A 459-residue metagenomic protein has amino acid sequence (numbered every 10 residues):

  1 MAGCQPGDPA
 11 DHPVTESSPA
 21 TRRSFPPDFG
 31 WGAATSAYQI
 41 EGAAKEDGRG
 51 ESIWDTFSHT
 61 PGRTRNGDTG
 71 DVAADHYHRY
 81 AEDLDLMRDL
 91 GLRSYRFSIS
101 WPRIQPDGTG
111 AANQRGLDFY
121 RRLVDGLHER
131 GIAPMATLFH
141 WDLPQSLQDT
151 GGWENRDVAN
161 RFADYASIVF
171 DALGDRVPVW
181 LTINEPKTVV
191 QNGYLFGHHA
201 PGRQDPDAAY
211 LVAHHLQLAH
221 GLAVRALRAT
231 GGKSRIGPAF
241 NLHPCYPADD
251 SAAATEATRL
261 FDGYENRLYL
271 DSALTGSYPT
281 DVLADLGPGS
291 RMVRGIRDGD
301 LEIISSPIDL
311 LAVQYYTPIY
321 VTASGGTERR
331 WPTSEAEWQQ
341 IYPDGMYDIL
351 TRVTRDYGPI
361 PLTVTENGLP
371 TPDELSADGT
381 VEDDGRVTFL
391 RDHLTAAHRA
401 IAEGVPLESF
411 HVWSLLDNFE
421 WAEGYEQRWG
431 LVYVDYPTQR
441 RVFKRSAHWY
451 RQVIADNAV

Functional and structural regions predicted by a protein language model:
M1-P9: N-terminal export signals
D8-E16: Short, low-complexity, disordered segments immediately C-terminal to signal peptides in bacterial exported proteins
T15-T64, R88, D107-T109, L117-V459: Active-site region of glycoside hydrolase catalytic domains
D28-G30, A74-Y77, S94: A common structural microfeature
R65-R79, E154-R156: Active-site mouth loops of central-metabolism enzymes
H76-E82, P106, G116: Internal amphipathic alpha-helical repeat/solenoid segments
R79-S100, S306, L310-L311, D356: Catalytic domains of carbohydrate-active enzymes, especially glycoside hydrolases
I99-A112: Glycine-rich, proline-tolerant flexible connector loops at the mouths of alpha/beta enzymes
